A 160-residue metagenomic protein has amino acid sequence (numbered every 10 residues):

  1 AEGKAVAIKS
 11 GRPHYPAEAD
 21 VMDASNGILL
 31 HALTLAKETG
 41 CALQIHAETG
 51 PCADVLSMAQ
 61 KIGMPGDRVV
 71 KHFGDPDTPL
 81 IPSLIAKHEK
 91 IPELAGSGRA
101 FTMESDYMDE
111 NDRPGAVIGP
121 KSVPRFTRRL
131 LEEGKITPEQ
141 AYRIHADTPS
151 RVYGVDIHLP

Functional and structural regions predicted by a protein language model:
A1-K4, K90-G96: Short amphipathic alpha-helices and their capping/turn segments at secondary-structure boundaries
E2-A7, A17-E18, M108, I118-L130: Active-site gating loops and adjacent loop-to-helix segments of metal-dependent hydrolytic enzymes
E2-P76: Divalent metal-binding pocket/active-site signature
I8, A36, D106, A141 (+1 more regions): Divalent metal-coordination and catalytic microenvironments
Q44, V70, I81-S83, T102-E104: Structural detector of well-ordered beta-strand residues that form the stable sheet scaffold of enzyme domains
H46, R99-V117: Short acidic/histidine-rich active-site segments
G96-D106, R128, G154: Conserved short secondary-structure transition element at the edge of the structured enzyme core that lines
R125-P160: Mid-to-C-terminal alpha-helical segments outside catalytic/metal-binding sites
